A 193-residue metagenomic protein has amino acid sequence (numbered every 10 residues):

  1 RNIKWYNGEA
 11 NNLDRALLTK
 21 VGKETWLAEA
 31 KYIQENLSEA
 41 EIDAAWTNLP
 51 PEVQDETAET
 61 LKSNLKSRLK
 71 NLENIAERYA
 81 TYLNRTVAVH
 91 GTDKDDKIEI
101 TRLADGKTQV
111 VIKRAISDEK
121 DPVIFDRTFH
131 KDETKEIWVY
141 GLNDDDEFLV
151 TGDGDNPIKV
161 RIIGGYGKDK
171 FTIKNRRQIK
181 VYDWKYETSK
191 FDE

Functional and structural regions predicted by a protein language model:
R1-D126, K131-W138, D144-R161, G167-E193: C-terminal catalytic region of ATP-dependent kinase domains
